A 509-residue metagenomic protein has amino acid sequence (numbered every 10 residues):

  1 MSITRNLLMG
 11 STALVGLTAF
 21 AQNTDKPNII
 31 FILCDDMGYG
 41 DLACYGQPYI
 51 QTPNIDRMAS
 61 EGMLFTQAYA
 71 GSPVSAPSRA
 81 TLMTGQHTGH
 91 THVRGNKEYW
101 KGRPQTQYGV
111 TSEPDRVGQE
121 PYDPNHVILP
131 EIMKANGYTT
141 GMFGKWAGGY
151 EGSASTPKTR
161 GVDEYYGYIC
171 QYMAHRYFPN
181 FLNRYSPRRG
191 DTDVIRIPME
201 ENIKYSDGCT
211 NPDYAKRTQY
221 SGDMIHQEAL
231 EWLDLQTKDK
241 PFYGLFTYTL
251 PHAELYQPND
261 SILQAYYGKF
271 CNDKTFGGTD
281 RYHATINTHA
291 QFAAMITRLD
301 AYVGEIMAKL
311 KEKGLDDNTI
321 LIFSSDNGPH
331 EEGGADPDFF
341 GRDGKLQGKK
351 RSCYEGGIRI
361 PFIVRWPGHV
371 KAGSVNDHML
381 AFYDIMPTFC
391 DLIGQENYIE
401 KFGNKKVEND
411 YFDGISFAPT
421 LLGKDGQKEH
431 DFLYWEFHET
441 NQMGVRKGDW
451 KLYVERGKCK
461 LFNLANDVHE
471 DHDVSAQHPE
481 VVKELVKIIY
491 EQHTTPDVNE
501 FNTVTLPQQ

Functional and structural regions predicted by a protein language model:
M1-D25: Bacterial Sec-dependent N-terminal signal peptides
N23-P27, C34, Y39, L64 (+7 more regions): Long, internal low-complexity/basic segments
Q47-T52, Y69-V74, Y99-W100, R116-V127 (+8 more regions): A short beta-strand-to-alpha-helix junction
P48-A80, G85-H90, T139-G141, R160-I169: Short, structured active-site-proximal loop/turn typified by the sulfatase FGly-forming signature C/S-X-P-X-R
G95-Y138, W146-F242, T247-Q257, T279-A293: Formylglycine-dependent
G152-G161, A253-A265, A308-H369, A381: Histidine-centered active-site microenvironments of extracellular/periplasmic hydrolases and transferases
D163-E164, Y168-A174, P329-E355, H369-H378 (+2 more regions): C-terminal cap/loop subdomain of S1 sulfatases and analogous C-terminal strand-loop tails that border
D223-Q236, F270-T319, D336: A long, amphipathic alpha-helix that forms part of the scaffold/cap immediately adjacent to metal-dependent active
